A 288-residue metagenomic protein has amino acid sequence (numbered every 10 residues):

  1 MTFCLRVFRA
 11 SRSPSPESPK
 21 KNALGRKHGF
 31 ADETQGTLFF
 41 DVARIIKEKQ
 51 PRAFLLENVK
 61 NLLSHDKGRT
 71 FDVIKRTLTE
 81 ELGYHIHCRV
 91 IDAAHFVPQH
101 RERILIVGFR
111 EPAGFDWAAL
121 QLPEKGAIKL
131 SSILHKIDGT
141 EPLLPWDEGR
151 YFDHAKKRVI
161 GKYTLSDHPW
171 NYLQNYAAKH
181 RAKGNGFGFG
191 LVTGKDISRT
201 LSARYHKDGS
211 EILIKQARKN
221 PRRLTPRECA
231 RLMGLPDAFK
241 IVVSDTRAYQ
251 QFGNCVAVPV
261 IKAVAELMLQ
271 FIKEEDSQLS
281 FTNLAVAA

Functional and structural regions predicted by a protein language model:
M1-N22, A53-V59, I106-R110, L201 (+3 more regions): Conserved proline-anchored active-site loop of SAM-dependent methyltransferases that bridges a beta-strand
F8-R9, P51, P98, P236-D237 (+1 more regions): Proline-centered helix-kink/hinge sites
R9-R52: SAM-dependent methyltransferase catalytic-core segment centered on the flexible catalytic loop and adjoining short
S13, L63-S64, G209-S210: Conserved protein kinase catalytic core
P14-P19, D66-K67, A118: Short, solvent-exposed loop/turn and secondary-structure capping segments
K20-G25, T70-I74, P123-K125: Glycine-rich, phosphate-binding/catalytic loops in enzymes
T34-R110, F115: Conserved Class I SAM-dependent methyltransferase catalytic core
T77-E81, C88, R103-A288: S-adenosyl-L-methionine-dependent DNA methyltransferase catalytic core
